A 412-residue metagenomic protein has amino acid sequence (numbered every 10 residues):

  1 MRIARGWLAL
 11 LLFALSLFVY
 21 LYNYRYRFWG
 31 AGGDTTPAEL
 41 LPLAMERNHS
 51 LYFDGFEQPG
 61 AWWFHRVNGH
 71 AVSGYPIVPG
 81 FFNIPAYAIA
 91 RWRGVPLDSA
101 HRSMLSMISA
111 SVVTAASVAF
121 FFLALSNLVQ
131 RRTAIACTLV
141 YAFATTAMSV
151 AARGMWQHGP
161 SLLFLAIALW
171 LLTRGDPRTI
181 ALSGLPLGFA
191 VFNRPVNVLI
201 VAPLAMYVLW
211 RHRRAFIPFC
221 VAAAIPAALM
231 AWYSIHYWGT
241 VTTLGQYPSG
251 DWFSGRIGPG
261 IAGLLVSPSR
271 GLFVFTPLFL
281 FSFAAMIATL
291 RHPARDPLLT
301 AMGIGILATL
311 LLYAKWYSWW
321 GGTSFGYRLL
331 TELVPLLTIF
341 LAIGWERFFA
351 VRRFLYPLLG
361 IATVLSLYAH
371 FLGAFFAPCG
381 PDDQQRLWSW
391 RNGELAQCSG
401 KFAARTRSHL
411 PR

Functional and structural regions predicted by a protein language model:
M1, R5-F13, C220-A228, R295-L307 (+1 more regions): Signature aromatic-anchored transmembrane alpha helix within multi-pass, membrane-resident enzymes that catalyze glycan
I3, L199-A224, F281-R295, I339: Perimembrane helix-loop-helix junctions
F13-S16, C137-T145, W170, L187-V191: Short helix- or helix-capping micro-motifs that position conserved polar/aromatic residues at function-defining sites
F53-V72, I235-H292, G326, R386-R412: Membrane-lumen/periplasm interface segments of multi-pass, membrane-embedded glycan/lipid transferases
M104-V129, A136, I167: Transmembrane-helix motifs of polytopic, lipid-linked glycan transferases
F120-L123, L139-V140, P160-L187, L336-F340: Specific aromatic-rich, kink-prone transmembrane helix
A152-P160, G271: Short acidic/glycine- and proline-prone juxtamembrane loop motifs at membrane-interface regions of multi-pass membrane
L185-M206, L272, T276-P277, F371: Transmembrane helices and adjacent periplasmic/lumenal helix-loop junctions of polyprenol-phosphate-dependent
